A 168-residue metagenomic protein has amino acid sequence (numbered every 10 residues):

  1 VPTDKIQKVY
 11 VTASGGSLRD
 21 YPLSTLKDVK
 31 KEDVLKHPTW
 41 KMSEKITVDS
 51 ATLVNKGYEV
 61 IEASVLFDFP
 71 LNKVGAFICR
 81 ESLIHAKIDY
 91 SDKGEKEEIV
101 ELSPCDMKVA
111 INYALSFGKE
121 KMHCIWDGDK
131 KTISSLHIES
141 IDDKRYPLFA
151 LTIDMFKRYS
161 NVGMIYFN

Functional and structural regions predicted by a protein language model:
V1-N168: Catalytic, metal-anchored helix/loop core of enzyme active sites in primary metabolism
